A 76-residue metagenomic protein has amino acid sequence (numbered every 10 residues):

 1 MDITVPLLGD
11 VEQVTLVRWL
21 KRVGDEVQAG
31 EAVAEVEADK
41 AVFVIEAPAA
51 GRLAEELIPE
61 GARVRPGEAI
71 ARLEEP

Functional and structural regions predicted by a protein language model:
M1-A34, V44, P48-A50, L57: Acidic, low-complexity mobile loops and tails
L8-D10, D39, A50-R52, G61 (+1 more regions): Generic structural motif
L20-V23, A54, R65, E74: Small/flexible residues
Q28-V44, R65-P76: Short hydrophobic beta/alpha edge segments that flank linear recognition/processing sites
G51, E56-I70: PDZ-domain C-terminal substructure recognizer with occasional recognition of PDZ-binding tails
